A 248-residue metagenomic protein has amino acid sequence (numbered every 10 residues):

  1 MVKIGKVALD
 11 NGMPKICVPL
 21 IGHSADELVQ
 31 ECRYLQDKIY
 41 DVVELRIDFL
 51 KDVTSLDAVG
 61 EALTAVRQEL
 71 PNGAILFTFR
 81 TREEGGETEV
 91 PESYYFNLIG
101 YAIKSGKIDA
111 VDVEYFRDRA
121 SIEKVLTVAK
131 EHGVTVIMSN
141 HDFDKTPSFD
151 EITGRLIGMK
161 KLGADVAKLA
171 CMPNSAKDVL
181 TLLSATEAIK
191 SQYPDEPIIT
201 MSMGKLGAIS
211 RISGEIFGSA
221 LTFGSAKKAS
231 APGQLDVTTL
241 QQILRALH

Functional and structural regions predicted by a protein language model:
G5-V7, R211: A generic local secondary-structure boundary/capping motif
A8-E131, F143-K145: Active-site beta->alpha loop and helix N-cap motifs at the rims of alpha/beta catalytic domains
A110, Y115-H248: Catalytic alpha/beta core domains of metabolic enzymes, predominantly
